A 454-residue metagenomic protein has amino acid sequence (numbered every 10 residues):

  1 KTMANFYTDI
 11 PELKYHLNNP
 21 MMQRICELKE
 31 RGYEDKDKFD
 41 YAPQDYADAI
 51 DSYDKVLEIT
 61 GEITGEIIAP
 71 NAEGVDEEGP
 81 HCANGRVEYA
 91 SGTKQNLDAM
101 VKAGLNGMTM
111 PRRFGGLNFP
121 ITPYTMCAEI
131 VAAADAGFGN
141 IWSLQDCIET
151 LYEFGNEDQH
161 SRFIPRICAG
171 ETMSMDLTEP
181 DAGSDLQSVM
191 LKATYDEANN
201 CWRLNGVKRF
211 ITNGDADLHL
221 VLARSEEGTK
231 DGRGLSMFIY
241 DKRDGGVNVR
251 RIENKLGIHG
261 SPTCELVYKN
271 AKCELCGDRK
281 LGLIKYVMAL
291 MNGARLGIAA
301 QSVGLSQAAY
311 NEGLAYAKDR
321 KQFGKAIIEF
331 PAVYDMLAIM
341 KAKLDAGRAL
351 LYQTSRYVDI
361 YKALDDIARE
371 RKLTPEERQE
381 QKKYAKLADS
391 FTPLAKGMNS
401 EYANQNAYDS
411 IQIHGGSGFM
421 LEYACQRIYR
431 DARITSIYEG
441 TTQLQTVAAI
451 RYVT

Functional and structural regions predicted by a protein language model:
K1-F138, D158, R162, D366-P375: Amphipathic, small/basic residue-rich leader segments at the start of a protein or domain
A4-Y15, N19-C26, I258, Q379-T454: Alpha-helix capping/hinge segments and adjacent helical runs
K38-Y41, R243-G246, R250, P262-A294 (+1 more regions): A glycine-rich, basic-preceded beta-loop-alpha segment at the flavin cofactor/substrate interface of flavin-utilizing
A83-M110, S174-R203, V207-L218, A385-E401 (+2 more regions): Flexible, glycine/threonine-enriched loop-and-boundary segments that flank and lead into catalytic domains of large
F114-Q145, E153-L186, R209, L235-M237: Glycine/proline-enriched, intrinsically flexible loops and inter-domain linkers
S143-L144, G155-L191, N200, S355 (+3 more regions): Internal maturation/activation junctions in enzymes
C201, N205-V247: A short core secondary-structure module
R295-E376: Extended amphipathic alpha-helical segments enriched in small hydrophobics
